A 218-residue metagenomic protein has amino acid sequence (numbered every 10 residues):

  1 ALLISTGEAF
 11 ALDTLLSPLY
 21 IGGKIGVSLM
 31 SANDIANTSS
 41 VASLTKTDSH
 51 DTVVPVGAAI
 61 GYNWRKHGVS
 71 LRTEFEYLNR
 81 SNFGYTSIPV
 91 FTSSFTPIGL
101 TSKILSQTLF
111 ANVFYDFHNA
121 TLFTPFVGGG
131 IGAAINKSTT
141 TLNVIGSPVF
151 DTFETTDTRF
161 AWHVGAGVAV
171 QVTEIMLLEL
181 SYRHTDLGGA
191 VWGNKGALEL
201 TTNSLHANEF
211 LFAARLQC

Functional and structural regions predicted by a protein language model:
A1-L16: Cleavable N-terminal export/targeting peptides
T14-G26: Short N-terminal segments immediately surrounding and downstream of signal-peptide cleavage
Y20, S204-C218: Outer-membrane beta-barrel "beta-signal"
G23-L29, T73-N79, V127-A133, L180-H184: Transmembrane beta-barrel strands of outer-membrane/channel proteins
G23-V27, A58-Y62, A111-Y115, G129-A133 (+2 more regions): Residues on the lipid-exposed face of transmembrane beta-strands in outer-membrane beta-barrel proteins
M30-V53, N79-L109, A133-R159, L187-F210: Extracellular/periplasm-exposed beta-strand and loop segments of Gram-negative cell-envelope proteins, dominated by
H67-L71, T121-F123, V170-L178: Repeated loop/turn-to-beta-strand initiation elements of outer-membrane beta-barrel proteins
